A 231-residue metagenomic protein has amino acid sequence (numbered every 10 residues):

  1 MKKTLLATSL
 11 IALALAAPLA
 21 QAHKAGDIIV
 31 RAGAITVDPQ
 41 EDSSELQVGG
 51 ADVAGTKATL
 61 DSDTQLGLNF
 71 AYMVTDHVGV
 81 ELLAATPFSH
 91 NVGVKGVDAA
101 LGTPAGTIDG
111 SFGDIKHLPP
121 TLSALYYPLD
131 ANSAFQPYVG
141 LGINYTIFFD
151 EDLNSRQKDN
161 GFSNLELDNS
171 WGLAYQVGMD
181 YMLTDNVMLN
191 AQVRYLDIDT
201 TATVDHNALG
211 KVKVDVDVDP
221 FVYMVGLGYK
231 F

Functional and structural regions predicted by a protein language model:
M1-G26: Cleavable N-terminal export/targeting peptides
Q21-N69, V222, G228-K230: Short glycine/proline- and aromatic-enriched beta-strand/turn motifs that initiate or cap beta-hairpins
D27, N69-N154, V218-F231: Gram-negative (and chloroplast) outer-membrane scaffold detector with strong preference for beta-barrel transmembrane
D42-G49, N91-A100, F149-N160, T201-G210: Outer-membrane beta-barrel translocator domains and adjoining extracellular loop/strand segments of Gram-negative
D52, K57-S62, D109-K116, D159-N169 (+1 more regions): Replace "Gram-negative outer membrane beta-barrel proteins" with "bacterial and organellar outer membrane beta-barrel
G67-A71, M188-N190: Short, conserved structural micro-motifs that define repeat-unit consensus positions and nucleotide-binding loops
P128-N190: A charged, solvent-exposed segment within the mature domains of Sec-exported extracytoplasmic proteins
E166, L173-K230: Hydrophobic secondary-structure block in the mid-to-C-terminal portion of proteins
